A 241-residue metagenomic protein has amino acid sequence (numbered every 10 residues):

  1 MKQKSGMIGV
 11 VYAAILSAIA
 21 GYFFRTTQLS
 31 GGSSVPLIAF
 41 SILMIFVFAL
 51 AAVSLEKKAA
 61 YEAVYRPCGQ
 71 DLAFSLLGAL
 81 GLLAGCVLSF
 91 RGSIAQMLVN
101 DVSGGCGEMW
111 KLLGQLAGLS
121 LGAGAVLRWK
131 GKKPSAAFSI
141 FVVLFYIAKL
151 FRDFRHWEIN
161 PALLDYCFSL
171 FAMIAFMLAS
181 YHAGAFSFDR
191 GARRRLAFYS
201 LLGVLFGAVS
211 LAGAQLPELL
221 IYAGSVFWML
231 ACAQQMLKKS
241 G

Functional and structural regions predicted by a protein language model:
M1-K2, A52-Q70, L98-N100, A123-A137 (+2 more regions): Cytoplasmic membrane-interface regions of multi-pass membrane proteins
M1-Q115: N-terminal topogenic module of multi-pass integral membrane proteins
K4-F24, F48-V53, F168-G241: C-terminal transmembrane-bundle signature of multipass membrane proteins, characterized by strong activation on
A14-T27, L50, L77-I94, A123-G124 (+2 more regions): Hydrophobic alpha-helical transmembrane segments and adjacent interfacial helices in integral membrane proteins
F23-F40, F90-L113, K130-P134, F151-L170 (+2 more regions): Membrane-helix interface and helix-disruption motif detector
M44-V47, L113-L121, F145-K149, F168-A179: Generic alpha-helical transmembrane segments
K58, R155, I159-A162, A179 (+1 more regions): Amphipathic, alpha-helical segments enriched in basic
D71, G78, G85, S89 (+5 more regions): Intrinsic structural disorder
